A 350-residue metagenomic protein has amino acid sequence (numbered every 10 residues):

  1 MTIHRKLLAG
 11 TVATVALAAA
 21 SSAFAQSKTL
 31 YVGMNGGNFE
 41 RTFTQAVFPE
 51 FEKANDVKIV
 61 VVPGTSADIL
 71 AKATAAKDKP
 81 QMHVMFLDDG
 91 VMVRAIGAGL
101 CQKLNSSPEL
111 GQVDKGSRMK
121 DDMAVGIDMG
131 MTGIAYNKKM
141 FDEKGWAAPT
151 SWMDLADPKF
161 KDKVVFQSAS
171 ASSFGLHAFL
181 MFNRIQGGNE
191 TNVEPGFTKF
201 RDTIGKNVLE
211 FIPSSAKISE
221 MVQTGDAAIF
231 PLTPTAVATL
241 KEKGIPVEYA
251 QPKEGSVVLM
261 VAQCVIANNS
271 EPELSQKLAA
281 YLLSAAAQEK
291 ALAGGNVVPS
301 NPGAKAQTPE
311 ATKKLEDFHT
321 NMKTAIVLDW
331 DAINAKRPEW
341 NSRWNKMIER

Functional and structural regions predicted by a protein language model:
Q26-V93: Early extracytoplasmic/lumenal segment of secretory-pathway proteins
G37-T44, Q81-M82, F86-Q223: Extracytoplasmic ligand-binding site segments that recognize negatively charged/polar headgroups
G90-R94, Q223, A228-P246: A ligand-binding cleft/hinge motif common to bilobed small-molecule-binding domains
Q102-G111, A124-V125, M153, I229 (+2 more regions): Short beta-strand->loop
A135-M140, L180-I185, M260-E271, K290: A bilobed periplasmic-binding-protein/Venus flytrap-type ligand-binding module shared by bacterial periplasmic
T198-I204, F211-I212, K241-A267: Periplasmic-binding protein-like
I266-A325: Mature extracytoplasmic/periplasmic domains
N321-R350: Conserved C-terminal helix/tail region of periplasmic/extracytoplasmic solute-binding proteins
